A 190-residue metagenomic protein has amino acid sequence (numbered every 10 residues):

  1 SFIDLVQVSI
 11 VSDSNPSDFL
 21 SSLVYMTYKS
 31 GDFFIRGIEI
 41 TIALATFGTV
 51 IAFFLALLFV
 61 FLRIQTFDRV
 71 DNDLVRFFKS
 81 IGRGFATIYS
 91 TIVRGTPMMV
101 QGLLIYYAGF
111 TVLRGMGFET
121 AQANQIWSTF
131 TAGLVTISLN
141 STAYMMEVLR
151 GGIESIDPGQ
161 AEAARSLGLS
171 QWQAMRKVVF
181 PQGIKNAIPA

Functional and structural regions predicted by a protein language model:
S1-A190: Transmembrane alpha-helices and adjacent helix-loop boundaries
